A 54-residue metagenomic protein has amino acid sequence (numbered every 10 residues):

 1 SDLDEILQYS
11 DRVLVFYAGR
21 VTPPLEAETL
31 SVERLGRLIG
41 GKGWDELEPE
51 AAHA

Functional and structural regions predicted by a protein language model:
S1-A54: Glycine-rich phosphate-binding loops of nucleotide-dependent enzymes
